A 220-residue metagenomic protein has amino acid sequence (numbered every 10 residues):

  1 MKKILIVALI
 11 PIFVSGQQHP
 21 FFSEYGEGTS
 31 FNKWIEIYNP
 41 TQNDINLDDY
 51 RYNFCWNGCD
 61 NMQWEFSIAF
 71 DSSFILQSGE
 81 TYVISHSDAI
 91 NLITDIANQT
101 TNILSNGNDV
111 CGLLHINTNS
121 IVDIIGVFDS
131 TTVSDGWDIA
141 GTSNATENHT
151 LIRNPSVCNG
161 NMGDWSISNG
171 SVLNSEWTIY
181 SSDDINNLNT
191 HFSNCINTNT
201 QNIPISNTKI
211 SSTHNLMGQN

Functional and structural regions predicted by a protein language model:
K3-G16: Sec-dependent N-terminal signal peptides
V14, F22, D71-S72, N119 (+5 more regions): Intrinsically disordered, low-complexity segments enriched in Ser/Pro/Gly/Ala and basic residues
G16-H149, S156, I196: Activation on beta-sandwich/Ig-like modules and their edge loops
D44-N46, I90-T94, V122-I124, C158-Y180 (+1 more regions): Short, surface-exposed terminal/edge motifs of secreted or surface/virion proteins that either
I167-N199: A recurrent domain-boundary module in secreted/ectodomain proteins
N194-M217: Residue-level detector of functionally pivotal "anchor" positions at catalytic/ligand-binding pockets or at interdomain
